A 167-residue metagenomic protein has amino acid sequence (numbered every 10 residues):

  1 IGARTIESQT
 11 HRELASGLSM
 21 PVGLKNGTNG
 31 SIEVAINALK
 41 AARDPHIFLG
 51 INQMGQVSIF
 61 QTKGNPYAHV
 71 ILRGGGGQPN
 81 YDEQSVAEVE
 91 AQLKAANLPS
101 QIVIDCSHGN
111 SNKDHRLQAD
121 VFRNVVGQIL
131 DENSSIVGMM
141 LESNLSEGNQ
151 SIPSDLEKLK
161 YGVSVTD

Functional and structural regions predicted by a protein language model:
I1-Y81, S85-V86, H108-G109, K113-N124 (+3 more regions): Active-site-facing alpha/beta catalytic cores
A91-A95: Catalytic-site microenvironment of enzymes that process N-acetyl-hexosamine-containing cell-wall polysaccharides
A96-N97, G127-L130, S164-T166: Glycine-rich loops and low-complexity Gly/Arg-rich segments that provide flexible linkers or classic glycine-based
P99-Q101: Short, structured loop/turn "capping" segments at alpha-beta junctions
I104: Conserved, mostly hydrophobic/aromatic
N144-D167: Internal helix-turn-beta structural module
